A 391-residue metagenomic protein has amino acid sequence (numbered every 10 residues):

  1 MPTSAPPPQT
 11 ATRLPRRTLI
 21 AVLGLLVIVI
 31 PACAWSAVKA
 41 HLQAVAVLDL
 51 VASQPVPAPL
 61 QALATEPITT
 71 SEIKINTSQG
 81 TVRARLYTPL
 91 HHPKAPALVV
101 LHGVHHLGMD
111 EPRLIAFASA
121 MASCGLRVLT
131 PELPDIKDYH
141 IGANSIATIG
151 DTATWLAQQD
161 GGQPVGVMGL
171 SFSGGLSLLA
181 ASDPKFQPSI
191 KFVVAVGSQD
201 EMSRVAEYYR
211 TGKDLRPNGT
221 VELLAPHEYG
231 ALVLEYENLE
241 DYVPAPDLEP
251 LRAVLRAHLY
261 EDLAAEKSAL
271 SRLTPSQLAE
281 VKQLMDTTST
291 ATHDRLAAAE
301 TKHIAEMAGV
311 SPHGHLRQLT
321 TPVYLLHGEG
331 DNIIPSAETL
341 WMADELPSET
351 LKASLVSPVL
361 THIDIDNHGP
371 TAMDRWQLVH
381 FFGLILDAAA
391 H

Functional and structural regions predicted by a protein language model:
V45-P93: N-terminal cap/lid segment of alpha/beta-hydrolase-fold proteins
L90-M121, E132-L133: Short, surface-exposed "cap/lid" segments of acyl-processing enzymes
M109-F117, T130-G166, A181-P184: Catalytic nucleophile-loop/oxyanion-hole region of alpha/beta-hydrolase and closely related hydrolase-like folds
V167-L170, V196, L326: Short beta-strand immediately N-terminal to the catalytic nucleophile in serine-hydrolase-like folds
G169-S177, V193: Gly/Ala-rich beta-loop-alpha elbow adjacent to hydrolase catalytic centers
L179-P275: Alpha/beta-hydrolase-fold enzymes
E207, A269-A308, L340, D344 (+1 more regions): C-terminal catalytic histidine-bearing segment of alpha/beta-hydrolase fold enzymes
L319, L325-H327, D331: Short beta-strand/loop motif that positions the catalytic acidic residue of the alpha/beta-hydrolase fold
